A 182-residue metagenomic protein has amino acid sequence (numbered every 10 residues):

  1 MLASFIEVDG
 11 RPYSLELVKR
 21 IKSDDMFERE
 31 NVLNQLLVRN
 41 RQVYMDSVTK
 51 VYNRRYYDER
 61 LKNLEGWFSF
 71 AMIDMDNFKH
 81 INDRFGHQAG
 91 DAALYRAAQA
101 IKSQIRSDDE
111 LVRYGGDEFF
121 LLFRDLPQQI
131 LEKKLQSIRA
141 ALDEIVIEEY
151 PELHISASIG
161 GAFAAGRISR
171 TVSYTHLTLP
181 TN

Functional and structural regions predicted by a protein language model:
L2-F27: Short loop/turn elements at sensory-signaling interfaces that couple input to output
S4-I6, I145, A162: Output-coupling edge of small sensory domains
K19-N31, Q35-R41: PAS-associated C-terminal cap
N34-Y52, E59, L64: Amphipathic HAMP/coiled-coil signal-transducing linker helices that couple sensory inputs to cytosolic output domains
N53-S69, K79-R106, V112-G116, F120-R124 (+1 more regions): Conserved long alpha-helical elements within nucleotide-processing catalytic cores of c-di-GMP signaling and class III
R113, L142-S158: Catalytic core regions of nucleotide second-messenger enzymes
Q129-K133, A164-Y174: Catalytic cores and conserved motifs of cyclic dinucleotide signaling enzymes
T175-T181: Conserved small/polar residues in nucleotide/adenosyl-binding loops
